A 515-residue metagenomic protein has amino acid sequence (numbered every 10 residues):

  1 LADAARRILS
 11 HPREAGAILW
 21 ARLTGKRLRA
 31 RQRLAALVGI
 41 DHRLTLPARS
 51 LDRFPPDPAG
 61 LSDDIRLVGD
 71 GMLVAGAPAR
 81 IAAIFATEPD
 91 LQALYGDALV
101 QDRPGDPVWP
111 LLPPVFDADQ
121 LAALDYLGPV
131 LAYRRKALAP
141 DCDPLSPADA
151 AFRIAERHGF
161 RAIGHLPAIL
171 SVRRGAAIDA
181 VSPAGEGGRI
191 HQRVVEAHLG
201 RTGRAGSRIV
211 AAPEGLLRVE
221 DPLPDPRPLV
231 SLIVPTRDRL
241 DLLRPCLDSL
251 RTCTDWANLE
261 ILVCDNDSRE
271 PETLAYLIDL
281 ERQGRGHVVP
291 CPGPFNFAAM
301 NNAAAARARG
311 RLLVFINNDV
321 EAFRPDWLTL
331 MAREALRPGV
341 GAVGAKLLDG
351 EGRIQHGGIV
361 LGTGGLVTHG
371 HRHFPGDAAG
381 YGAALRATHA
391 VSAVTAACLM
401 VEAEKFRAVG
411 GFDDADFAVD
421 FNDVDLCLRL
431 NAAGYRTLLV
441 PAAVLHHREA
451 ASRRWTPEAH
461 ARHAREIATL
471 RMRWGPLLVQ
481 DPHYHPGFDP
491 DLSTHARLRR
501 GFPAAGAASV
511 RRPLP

Functional and structural regions predicted by a protein language model:
A2-P56, E186-R227, E351, T363-A390 (+2 more regions): C-terminal, non-catalytic tails of nucleotide-sugar-dependent glycosyltransferases
F54-G60, C291-A308: Glycine-rich, basic loop-to-helix element that forms the pyrophosphate-binding segment of sugar-nucleotide handling
D64-R66, L313: Short aromatic/hydrophobic "clamp" motif used to bind/position activated sugar donors
G76-V108, F160, V320-L366: Conserved donor NDP-sugar-binding/catalytic core segment of glycosyltransferases
P107-A137, A298-M300, A306, V360-E404: A recurrent flexible, glycine/aromatic-enriched loop bordering the glycosyltransferase active site that acts as
A137, D143-A168, V195, W327-M331 (+2 more regions): A short, conserved alpha-helix in the catalytic core of glycosyltransferases
P228-I233, E260, D425: Cell-envelope/extracellular polymer assembly enzymes that use nucleotide-activated donors
R251-G293: Acidic donor-binding segment of Leloir-type glycosyltransferases
